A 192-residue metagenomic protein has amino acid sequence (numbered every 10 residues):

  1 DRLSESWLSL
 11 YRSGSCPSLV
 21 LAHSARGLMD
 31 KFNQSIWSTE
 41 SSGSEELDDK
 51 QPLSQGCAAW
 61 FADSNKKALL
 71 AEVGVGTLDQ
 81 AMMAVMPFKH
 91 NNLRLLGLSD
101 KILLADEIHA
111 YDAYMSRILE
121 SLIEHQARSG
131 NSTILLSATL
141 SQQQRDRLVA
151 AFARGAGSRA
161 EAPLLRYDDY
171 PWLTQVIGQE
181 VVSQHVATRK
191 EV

Functional and structural regions predicted by a protein language model:
D1-V192: N-terminal helicase ATP-binding lobe
